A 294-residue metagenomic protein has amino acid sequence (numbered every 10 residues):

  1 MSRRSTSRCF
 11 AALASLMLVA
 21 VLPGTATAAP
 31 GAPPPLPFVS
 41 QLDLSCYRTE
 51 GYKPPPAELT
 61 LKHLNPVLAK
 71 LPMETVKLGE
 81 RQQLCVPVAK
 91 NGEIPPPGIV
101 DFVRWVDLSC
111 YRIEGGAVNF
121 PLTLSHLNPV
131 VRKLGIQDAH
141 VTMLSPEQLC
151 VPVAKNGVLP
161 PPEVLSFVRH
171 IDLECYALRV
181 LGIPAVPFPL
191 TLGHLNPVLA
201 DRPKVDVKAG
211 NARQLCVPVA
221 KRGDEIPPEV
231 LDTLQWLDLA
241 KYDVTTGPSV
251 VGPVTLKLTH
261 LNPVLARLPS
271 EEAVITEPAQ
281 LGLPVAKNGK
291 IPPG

Functional and structural regions predicted by a protein language model:
S2-A14: Bacterial N-terminal signal peptides that target proteins for export
R4, V21, T49-E50, V88 (+6 more regions): Small disulfide-bonded, cysteine-rich extracellular recognition modules and tandem repeats
A11-P23: Bacterial N-terminal signal peptides
A20-P35: C-terminal region of N-terminal signal peptides and the immediate post-cleavage residues of exported proteins
Q41-P56, R104-P121, R169-V186, Q235-G252: Extracellular/lumenal glycan-associated surfaces
T60-V103, L124-V168, G193-L234, L258-G294: Short, flexible domain-boundary/linker segments around small modular repeats
